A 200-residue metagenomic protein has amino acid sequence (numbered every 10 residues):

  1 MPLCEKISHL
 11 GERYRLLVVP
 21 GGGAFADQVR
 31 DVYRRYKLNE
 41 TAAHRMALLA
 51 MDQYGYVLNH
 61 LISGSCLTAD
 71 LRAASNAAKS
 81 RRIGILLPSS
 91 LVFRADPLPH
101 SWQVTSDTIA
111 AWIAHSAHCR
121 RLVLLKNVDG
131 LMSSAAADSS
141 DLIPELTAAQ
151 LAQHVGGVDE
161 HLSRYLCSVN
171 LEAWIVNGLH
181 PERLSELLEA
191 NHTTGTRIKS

Functional and structural regions predicted by a protein language model:
M1-S200: C-terminal catalytic "cap/lid" subdomain
